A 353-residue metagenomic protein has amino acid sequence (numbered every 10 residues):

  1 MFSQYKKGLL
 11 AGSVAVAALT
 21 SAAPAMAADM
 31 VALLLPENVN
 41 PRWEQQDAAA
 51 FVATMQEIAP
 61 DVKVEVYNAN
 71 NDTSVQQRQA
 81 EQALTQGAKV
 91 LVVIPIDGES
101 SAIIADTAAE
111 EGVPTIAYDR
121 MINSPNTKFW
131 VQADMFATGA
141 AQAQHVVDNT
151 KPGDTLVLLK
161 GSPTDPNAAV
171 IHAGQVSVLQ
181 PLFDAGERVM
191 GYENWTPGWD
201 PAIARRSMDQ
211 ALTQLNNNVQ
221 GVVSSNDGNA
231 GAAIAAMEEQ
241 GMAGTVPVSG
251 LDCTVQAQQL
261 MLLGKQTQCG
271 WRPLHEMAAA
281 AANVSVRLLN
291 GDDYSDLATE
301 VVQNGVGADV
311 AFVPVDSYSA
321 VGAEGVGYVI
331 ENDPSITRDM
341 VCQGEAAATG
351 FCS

Functional and structural regions predicted by a protein language model:
A22-A23: N-terminal signal peptide c-region/cleavage motif recognized by signal peptidases
D29, P163-N167, L179-Q180, A280 (+1 more regions): Hinge/cleft segment of the Venus flytrap/periplasmic-binding protein
M30-A59, V64-R78, I94-G98, K160-V170 (+1 more regions): Extracytoplasmic "Venus flytrap"
V31, Q76, V131-L156, V170 (+3 more regions): Hydrophobic alpha-helical segments within soluble ligand-binding/sensing domains
R42-E57, T138-Q142, P166-E187, I203-S207 (+2 more regions): Short, solvent-exposed amphipathic alpha-helices that sit in or adjacent to ligand/effector-binding or catalytic
E57-A69, L158, Q180-P201: Short beta-strand elements in bilobed, periplasmic/extracellular small-molecule ligand-binding domains
K63, G98-A137, D148, T155-G161 (+2 more regions): Flexible loop/hinge segments that line or gate small-molecule binding clefts
E81, V93-E110, Q175, E193-L260: Hydrophobic alpha-helical
